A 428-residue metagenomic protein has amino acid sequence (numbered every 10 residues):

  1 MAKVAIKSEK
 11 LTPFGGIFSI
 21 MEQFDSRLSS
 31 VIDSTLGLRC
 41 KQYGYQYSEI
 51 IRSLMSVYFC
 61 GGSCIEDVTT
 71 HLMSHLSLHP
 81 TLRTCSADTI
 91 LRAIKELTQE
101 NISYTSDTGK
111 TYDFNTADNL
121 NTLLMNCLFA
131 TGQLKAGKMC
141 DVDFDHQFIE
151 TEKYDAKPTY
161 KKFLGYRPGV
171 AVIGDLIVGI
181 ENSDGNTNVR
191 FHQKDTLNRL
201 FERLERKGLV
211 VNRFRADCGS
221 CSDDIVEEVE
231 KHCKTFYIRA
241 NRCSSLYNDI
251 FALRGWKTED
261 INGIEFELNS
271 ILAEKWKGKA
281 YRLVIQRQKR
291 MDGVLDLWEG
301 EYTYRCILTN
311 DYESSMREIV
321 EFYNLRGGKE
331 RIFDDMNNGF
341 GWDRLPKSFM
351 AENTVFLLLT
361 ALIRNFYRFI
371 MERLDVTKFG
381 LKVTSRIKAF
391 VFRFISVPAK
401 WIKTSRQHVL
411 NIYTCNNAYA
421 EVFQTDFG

Functional and structural regions predicted by a protein language model:
M1, S30-S34, H71-L72, W298-T303 (+3 more regions): Short acidic (Asp/Glu) and glycine-rich catalytic loops that position anionic groups and cofactors
M1-F163, G169-N186, Q193-R206, S396-G428: Dynamic "connector" segments at or just before major functional cores
S53-L54, V68, S86-I90, K138-F148 (+7 more regions): Short, conserved catalytic/metal-binding motifs centered on acidic residues
V68, M316-M350, V355, L359 (+1 more regions): Short amphipathic alpha-helical "interface-anchor" segments enriched in bulky aromatics
L78, R92, I149-T151, V178 (+9 more regions): Flexible loop/turn segments at secondary-structure boundaries
T187-Y247: Domain-level cores of phosphate- or acyl-group-handling catalytic modules
T235-N338, Q424-G428: An anionic, glycine-rich sequence signature occurring as long contiguous blocks
D343-L374, K378-R406: Basic, amphipathic alpha-helical segments enriched in Lys/Arg and hydrophobic/aromatic residues
